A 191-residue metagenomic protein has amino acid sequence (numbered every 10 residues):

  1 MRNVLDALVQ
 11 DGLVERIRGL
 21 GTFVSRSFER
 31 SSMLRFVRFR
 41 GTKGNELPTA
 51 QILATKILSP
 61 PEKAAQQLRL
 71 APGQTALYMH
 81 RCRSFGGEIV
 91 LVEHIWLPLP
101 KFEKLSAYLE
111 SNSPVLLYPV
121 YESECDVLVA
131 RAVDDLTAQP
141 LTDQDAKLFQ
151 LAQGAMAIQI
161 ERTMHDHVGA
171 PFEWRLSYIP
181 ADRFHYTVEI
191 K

Functional and structural regions predicted by a protein language model:
N3-A76, F102-E124, L128-A130, H185-I190: HTH-adjacent hinge/linker in prokaryotic transcriptional regulators
E15-I17, R83, H165: Short glycine- and Lys/Arg-enriched binding-loop motifs that mark or flank ligand-binding interfaces
F23, Y78, W96, Q159: Conserved beta-strand segments that form the floor/walls of ligand-binding pockets within enzyme and binding domains
A50, M79, I89-I95, I179: A short glycine-rich, His/Asp/Glu-containing loop-to-beta-strand
T55-I57, C82, T163: Residue-level recognition of beta-strand microenvironments
L70-P72, E88, L99-K101, Y108 (+1 more regions): C-terminal regulatory/effector modules of DNA-binding transcriptional regulators
R81-G86, F102-E103: Acidic, Gly/Pro-rich loop/turn segments at junctions of secondary structure
